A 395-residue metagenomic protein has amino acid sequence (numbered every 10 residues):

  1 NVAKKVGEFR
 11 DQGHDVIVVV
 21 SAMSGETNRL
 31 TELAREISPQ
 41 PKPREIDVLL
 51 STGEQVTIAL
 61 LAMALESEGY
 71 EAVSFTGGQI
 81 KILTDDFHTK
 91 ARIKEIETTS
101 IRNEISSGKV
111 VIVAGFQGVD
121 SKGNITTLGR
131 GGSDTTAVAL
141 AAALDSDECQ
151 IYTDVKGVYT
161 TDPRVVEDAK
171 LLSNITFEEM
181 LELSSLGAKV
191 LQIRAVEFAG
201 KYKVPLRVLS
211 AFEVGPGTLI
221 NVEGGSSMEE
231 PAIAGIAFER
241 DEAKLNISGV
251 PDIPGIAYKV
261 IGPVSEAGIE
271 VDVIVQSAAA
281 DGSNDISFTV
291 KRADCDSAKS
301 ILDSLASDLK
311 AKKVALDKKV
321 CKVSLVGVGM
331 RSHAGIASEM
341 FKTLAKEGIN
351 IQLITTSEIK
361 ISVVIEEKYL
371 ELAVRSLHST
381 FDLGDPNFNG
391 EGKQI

Functional and structural regions predicted by a protein language model:
N1-V196, I365-E366, F381, D385 (+1 more regions): Nucleotide/pyrophosphate-binding catalytic subdomain
Q12, E68, Y202, A267 (+1 more regions): Conserved dinucleotide-binding and phosphotransfer motif residues
H14-V18, D47-V48, E71-V73, R102-N103 (+14 more regions): Structural motif
M23, V155-G157, Y202-L206, S210-G215 (+3 more regions): Glycine-rich beta-alpha junction loops
I37, P216-I395: A conserved regulatory-domain signal marking ACT and ACT-like small-molecule sensing domains and adjacent regulatory
I58-A64, K94-E95, G132-T135, S210-F212 (+4 more regions): Short, charged low-complexity intrinsically disordered segments located at boundaries of structured domains
Q79, E213, E358: Residue-level detector of flexible, active-site-proximal loop/helix-junction positions within diverse enzyme catalytic
A199: Acidic-aromatic/histidine active-site loop/patch
